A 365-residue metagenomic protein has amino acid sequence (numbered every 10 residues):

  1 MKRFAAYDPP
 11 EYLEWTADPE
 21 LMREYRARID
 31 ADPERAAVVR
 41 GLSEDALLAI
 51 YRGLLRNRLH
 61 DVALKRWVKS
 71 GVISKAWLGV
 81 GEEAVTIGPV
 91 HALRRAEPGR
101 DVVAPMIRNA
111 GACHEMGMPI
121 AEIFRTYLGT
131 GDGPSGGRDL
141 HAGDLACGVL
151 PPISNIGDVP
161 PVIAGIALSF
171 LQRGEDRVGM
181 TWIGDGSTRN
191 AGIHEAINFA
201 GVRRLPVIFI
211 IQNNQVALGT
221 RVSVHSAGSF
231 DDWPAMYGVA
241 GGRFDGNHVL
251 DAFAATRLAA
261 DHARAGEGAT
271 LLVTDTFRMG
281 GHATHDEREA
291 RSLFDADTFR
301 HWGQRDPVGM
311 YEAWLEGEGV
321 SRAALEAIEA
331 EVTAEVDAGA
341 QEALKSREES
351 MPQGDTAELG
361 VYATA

Functional and structural regions predicted by a protein language model:
M1-V85, H282, R288-A365: Conserved acidic/glycine
R26-A31, G129-G131, A196-N198, T276-R278: Short acidic/polar alpha-helix capping motifs at helix-coil junctions
L47-A49, A96-P98, S135, A265-E267: A generic structural signal for short, non-catalytic loop/turn and secondary-structure boundary residues
K65-R203, R221-D231, M236-G238: Cofactor-binding active-site loop characterized by glycine-rich and histidine/acidic residues
C113-E115, G219, H282, Q353: Short acidic, gly/pro-rich beta-turn/loop elements at beta-sheet edges and active-site/ligand-binding grooves
V149-E348: Glycine-rich ThDP/TPP pyrophosphate-binding loop and its adjacent helix/strand module within ThDP-dependent enzymes
